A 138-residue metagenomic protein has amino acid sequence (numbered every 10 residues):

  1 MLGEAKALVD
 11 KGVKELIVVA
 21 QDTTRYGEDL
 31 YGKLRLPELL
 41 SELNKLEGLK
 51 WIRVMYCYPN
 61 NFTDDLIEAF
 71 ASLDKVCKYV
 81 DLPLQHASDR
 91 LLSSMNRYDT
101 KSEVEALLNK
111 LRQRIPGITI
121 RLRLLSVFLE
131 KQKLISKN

Functional and structural regions predicted by a protein language model:
K6: Ferredoxin-type iron-sulfur electron-transfer modules in oxidoreductases and energy-metabolism complexes
D10-S136: Conserved SAM/AdoMet-binding glycine-rich loop
